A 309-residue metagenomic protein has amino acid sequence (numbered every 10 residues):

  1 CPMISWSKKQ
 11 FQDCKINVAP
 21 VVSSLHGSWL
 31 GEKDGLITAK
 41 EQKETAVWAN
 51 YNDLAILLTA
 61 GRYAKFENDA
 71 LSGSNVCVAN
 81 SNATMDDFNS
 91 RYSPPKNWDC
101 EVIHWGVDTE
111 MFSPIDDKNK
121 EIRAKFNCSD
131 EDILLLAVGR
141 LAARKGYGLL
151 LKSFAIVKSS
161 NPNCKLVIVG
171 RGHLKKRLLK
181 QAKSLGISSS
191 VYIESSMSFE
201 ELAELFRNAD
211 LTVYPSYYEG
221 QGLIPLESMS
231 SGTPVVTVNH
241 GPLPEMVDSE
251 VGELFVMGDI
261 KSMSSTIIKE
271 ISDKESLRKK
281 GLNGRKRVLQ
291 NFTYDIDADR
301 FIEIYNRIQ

Functional and structural regions predicted by a protein language model:
T45-C77: Membrane-proximal helix-turn-helix segments that form the acceptor-binding/catalytic region of lipid-linked
A83, G106: Carbohydrate-associated surface elements
I133-I156, H173-L179, K261: A conserved mid-protein helix/loop that constitutes part of the nucleotide-sugar donor-binding site
R177-M197: Nucleotide-activated donor-binding/catalytic signature segment of Leloir-type glycosyltransferases, i.e., the conserved
S196-M197, E204-A209: Short alpha-helical donor nucleotide-sugar binding micro-motif in glycosyltransferases
Y217: Aromatic "clamp/platform" in nucleotide-sugar-dependent glycosyltransferases that forms part of the donor/acceptor
P234-T237: Short hydrophobic beta-strand element within catalytic cores of glycosyltransferases and related nucleotide-activated
S249, E253-I260, K269-K274: Conserved acidic donor-binding segment of nucleotide-sugar-dependent glycosyltransferases
